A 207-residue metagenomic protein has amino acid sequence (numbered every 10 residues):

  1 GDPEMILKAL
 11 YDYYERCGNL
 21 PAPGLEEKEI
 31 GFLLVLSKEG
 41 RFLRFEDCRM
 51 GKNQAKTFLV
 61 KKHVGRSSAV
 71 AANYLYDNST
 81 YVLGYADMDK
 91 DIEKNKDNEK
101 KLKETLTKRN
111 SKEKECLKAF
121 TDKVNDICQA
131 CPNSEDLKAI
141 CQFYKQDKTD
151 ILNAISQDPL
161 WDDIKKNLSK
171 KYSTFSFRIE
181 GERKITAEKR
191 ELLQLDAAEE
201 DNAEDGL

Functional and structural regions predicted by a protein language model:
G1-L207: Conserved phosphate-interacting/catalytic interface
